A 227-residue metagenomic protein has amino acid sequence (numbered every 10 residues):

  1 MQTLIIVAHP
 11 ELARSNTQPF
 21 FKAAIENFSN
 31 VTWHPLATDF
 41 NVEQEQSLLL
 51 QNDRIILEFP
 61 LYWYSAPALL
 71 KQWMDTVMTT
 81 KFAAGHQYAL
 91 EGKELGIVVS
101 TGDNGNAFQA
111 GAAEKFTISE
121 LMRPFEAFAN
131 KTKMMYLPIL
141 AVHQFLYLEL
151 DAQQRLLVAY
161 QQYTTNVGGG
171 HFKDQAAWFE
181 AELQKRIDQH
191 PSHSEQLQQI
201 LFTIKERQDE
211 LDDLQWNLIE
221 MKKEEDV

Functional and structural regions predicted by a protein language model:
M1-A83, H171-V227: N-terminal beta1-alpha1-beta2 submodule of the flavodoxin-like/Rossmannoid cofactor-binding fold
A13-R14, Y64-A66, G105-A107, L146-L148: Short catalytic/ligand-binding loop motif for oxyanion handling, primarily in non-cytosolic enzymes, centered on
E58, K115-S119, L150-T165: Short, electropositive alpha-helical surface patch
Q72-T80, I118-M122, Q154-L157: Charged helix-capping and loop-helix junction motifs
H86-Y88: Short secondary-structure boundary/capping segments
E91-L137: Short, glycine-/small-residue-rich phosphate/pyrophosphate-handling segment
N106-G111, A141, L148-A152: A short secondary-structure junction signal
N130-F145, L157-P191: A conserved mid-domain beta-alpha-beta active-site/ligand-binding segment of alpha/beta enzyme cores
